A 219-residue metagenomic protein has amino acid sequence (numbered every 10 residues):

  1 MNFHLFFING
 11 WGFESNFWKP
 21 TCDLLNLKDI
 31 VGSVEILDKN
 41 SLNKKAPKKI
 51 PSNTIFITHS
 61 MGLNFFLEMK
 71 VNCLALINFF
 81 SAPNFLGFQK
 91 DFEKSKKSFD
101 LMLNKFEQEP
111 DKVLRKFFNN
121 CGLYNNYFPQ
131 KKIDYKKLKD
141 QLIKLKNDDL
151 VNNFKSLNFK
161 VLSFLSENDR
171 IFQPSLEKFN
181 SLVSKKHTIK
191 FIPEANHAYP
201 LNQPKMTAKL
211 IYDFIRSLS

Functional and structural regions predicted by a protein language model:
M1-K44: Conserved HGGG/HGGXW glycine-rich cap/lid loop of the alpha/beta-hydrolase fold
I57-G62, F66: Gly/Ala-rich beta-loop-alpha elbow adjacent to hydrolase catalytic centers
V71-K105, D140, K144-K146: Flexible "cap/lid" loop of the alpha/beta hydrolase fold
E107-N153: Conserved alpha/beta-hydrolase catalytic His-Asp/Glu region
L157, S163-L165, D169: Short beta-strand/loop motif that positions the catalytic acidic residue of the alpha/beta-hydrolase fold
F159, Q173-L182: Short alpha-helix in the alpha/beta-hydrolase fold that links the catalytic acid
E167-F172, H197-A198: Acidic catalytic loop of the alpha/beta-hydrolase fold
A195-A208: Catalytic histidine-centered segment of alpha/beta-hydrolase-like enzymes
